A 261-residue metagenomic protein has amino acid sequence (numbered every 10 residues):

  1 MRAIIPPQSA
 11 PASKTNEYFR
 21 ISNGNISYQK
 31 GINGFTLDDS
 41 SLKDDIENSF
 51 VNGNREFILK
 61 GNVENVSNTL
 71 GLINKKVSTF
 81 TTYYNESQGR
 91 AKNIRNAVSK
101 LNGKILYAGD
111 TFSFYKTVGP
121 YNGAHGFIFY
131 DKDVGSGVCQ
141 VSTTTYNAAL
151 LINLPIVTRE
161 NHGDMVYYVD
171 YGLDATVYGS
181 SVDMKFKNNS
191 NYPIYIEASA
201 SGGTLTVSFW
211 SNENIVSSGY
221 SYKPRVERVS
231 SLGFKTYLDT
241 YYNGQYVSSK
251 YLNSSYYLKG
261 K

Functional and structural regions predicted by a protein language model:
R2-S27, G31-K261: Well-ordered beta-sheet/strand-loop patches within structured domains
